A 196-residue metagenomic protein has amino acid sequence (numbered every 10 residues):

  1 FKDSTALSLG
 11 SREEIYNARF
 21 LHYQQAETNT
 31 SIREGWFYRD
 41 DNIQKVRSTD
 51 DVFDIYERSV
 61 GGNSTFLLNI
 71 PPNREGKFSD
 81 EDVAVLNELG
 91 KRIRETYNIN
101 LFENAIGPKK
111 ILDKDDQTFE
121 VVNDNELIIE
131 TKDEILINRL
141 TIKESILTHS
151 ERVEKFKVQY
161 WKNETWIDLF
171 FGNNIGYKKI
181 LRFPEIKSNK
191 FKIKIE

Functional and structural regions predicted by a protein language model:
F1-N123, L127-F156, Y160-K162, D168-F183 (+1 more regions): Mature catalytic domains of secreted/periplasmic carbohydrate-active enzymes
S188-K190: Extracellular Ig-like/FN3 beta-sandwich strand-entry sites
